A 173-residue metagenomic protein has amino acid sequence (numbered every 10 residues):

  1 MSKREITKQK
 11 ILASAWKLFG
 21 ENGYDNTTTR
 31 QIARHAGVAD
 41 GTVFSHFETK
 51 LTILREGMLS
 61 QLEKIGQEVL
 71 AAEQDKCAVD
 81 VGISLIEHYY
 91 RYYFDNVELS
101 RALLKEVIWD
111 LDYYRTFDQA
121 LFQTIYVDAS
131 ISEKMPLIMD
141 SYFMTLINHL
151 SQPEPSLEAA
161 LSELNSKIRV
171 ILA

Functional and structural regions predicted by a protein language model:
M1-N22, N26-V38, T52: Basic, helix-initiating cap at the start of DNA-binding domains
G20, S45-E48, S60: Base-recognition residues in the alpha-helical recognition helix of bacterial helix-turn-helix
T28, S100-L104, D112, E158: Short, hydrophobic secondary-structure boundary micro-motifs
A36-F47: Short hydrophobic/aromatic patch on the recognition helix
F47, K105-L111, N148: Short helix-capping/turn signature of helix-turn-helix
I53-Q61, S100-L103: Alpha-helical DNA-contacting segments of helix-turn-helix folds
E56, L70-D95: Hydrophobic alpha-helical connector segments
V107-L137, A159-R169: Amphipathic alpha-helical packing segments from all-alpha helical-bundle domains
